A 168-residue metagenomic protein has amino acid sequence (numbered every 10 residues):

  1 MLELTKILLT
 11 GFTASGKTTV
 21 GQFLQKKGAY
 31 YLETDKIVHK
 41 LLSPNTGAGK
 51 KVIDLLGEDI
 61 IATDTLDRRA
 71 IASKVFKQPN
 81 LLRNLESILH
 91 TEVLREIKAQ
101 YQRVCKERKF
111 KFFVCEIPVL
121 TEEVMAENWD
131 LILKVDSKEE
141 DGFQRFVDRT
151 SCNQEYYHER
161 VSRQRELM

Functional and structural regions predicted by a protein language model:
L9: Hydrophobic anchor at the beta1->P-loop junction of P-loop NTPases
F12, L24: P-loop (Walker A) phosphate-binding loop of NTP-binding proteins
S15: ATP-binding Walker
T18: Walker A/P-loop
K26-T34, G47: Post-Walker A helix-loop "phosphate-sensing" segment adjacent to the P-loop in P-loop NTPases
H39-K111: ATP-dependent small-molecule kinase phosphotransfer cores that center on conserved nucleotide phosphate-binding segments
E96-I97, A126-N128, D148-M168: Small-molecule kinase domains that catalyze NTP-dependent phosphoryl transfer to phosphate-bearing small molecules
K98-K106, F110-R145: ATP-dependent NMP and nucleoside kinases share a basic, alpha-helical "lid"
